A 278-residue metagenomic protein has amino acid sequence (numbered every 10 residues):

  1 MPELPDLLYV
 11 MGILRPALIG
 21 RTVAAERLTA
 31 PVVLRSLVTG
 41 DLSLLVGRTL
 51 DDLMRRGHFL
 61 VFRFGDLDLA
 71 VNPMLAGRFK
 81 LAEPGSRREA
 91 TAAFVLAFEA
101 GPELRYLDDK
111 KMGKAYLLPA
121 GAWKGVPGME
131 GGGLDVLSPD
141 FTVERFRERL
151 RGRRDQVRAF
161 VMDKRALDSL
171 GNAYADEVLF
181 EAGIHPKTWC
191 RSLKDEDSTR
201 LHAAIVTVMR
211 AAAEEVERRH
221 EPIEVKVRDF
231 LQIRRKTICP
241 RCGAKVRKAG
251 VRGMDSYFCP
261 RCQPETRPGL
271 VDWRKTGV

Functional and structural regions predicted by a protein language model:
M1-A115, I238-R241, G277-V278: Gly/Gly-Pro- and Ser/Thr-rich, intrinsically disordered tail segments characteristic of DNA damage-repair and tolerance
M1-L4, V136, D140, K194-H202: Generic detection of long, well-ordered alpha-helical segments
T22-G40, M54, R147-V278: Basic, nucleic-acid-binding surfaces and adjacent catalytic neighborhoods in DNA/RNA-processing proteins
S36, G47, G57, G77 (+6 more regions): Glycine-centered flexibility motif
L69-S169, Y174-E181: Phosphate/anion-contacting hairpin/loop surfaces
